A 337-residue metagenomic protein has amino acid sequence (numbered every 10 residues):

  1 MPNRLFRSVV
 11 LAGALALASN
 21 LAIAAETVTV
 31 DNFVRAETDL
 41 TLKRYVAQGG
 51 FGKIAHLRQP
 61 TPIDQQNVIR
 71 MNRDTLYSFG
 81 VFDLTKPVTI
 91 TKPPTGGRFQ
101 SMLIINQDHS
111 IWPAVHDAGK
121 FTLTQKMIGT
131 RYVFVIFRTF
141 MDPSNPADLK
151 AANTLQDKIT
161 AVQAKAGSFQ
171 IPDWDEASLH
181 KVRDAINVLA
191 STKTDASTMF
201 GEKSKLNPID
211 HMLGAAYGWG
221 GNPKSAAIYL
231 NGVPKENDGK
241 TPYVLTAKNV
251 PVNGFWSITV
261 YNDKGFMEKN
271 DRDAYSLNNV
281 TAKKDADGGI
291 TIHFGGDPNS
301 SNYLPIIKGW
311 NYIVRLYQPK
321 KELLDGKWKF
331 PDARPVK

Functional and structural regions predicted by a protein language model:
M1-A24: Gram-negative bacterial Sec-dependent N-terminal signal peptides
A24-K337: A compositional/structural signature for long, glycine/proline-rich flexible linkers and loops on extracytoplasmic
